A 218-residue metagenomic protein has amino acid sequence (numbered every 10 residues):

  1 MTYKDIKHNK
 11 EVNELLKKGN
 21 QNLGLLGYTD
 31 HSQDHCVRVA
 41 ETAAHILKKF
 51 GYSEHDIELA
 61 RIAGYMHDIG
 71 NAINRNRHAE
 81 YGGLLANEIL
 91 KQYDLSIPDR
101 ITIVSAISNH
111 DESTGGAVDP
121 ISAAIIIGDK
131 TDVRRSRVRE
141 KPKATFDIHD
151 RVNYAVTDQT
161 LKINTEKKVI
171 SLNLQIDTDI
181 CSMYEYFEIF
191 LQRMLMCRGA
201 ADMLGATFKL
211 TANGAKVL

Functional and structural regions predicted by a protein language model:
M1-H78: Acidic/His-rich, divalent-metal-binding segments that scaffold phosphate/diphosphate chemistry
K7-H8, K17-G27, A40, K48 (+5 more regions): Extended, compositionally biased eukaryotic interaction scaffolds
Y28-H31, G116, I189: Non-transmembrane, amphipathic alpha-helical segments
A60, G64, Y81, I107 (+1 more regions): Short alpha-helical catalytic segment bearing the HExxH-like zincin motif of zinc-dependent metalloproteases
R77-N87, P98: Post-HEXXH active-site segment of zinc metalloproteases
G83-N87, V104, S108, R198: Short, well-ordered alpha-helical packing segments
S96-T157: Histidine/acidic-rich helix-loop-helix segments that form or flank divalent-metal centers in metalloenzyme catalytic
D132-L218: Terminal helices and disordered tails flanking the catalytic cores of nucleotide-processing hydrolases
